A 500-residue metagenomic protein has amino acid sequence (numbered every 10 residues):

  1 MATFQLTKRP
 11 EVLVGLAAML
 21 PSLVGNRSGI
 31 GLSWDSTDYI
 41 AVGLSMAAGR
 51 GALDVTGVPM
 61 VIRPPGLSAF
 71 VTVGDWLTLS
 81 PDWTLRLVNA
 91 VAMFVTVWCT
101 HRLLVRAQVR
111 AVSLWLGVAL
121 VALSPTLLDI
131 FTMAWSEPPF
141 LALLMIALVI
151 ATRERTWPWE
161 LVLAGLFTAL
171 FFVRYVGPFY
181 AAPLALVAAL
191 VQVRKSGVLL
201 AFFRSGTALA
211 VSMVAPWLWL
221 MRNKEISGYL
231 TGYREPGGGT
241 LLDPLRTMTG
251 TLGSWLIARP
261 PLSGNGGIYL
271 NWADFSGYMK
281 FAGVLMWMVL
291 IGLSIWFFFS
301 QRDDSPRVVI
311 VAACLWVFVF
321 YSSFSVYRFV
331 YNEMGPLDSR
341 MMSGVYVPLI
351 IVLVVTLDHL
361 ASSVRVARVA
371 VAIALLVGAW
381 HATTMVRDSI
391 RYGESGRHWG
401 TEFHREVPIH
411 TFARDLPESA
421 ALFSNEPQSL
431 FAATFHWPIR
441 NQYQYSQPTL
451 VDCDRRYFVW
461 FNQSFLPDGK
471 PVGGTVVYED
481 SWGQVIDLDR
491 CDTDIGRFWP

Functional and structural regions predicted by a protein language model:
A2, L16, W98-H101, G266-F318: Hydrophobic, aromatic-rich transmembrane alpha-helices and their immediate juxtamembrane boundary segments
E11-G15, V112, L116-A119, L161 (+4 more regions): Signature aromatic-anchored transmembrane alpha helix within multi-pass, membrane-resident enzymes that catalyze glycan
G15-M19, W115-G117, V121, V162-F167 (+3 more regions): Transmembrane alpha-helix segments characteristic of polytopic inner-membrane glycan-assembly/cell-envelope
S33, T126-P139, Q428: Short acidic/glycine- and proline-prone juxtamembrane loop motifs at membrane-interface regions of multi-pass membrane
L87-Q108, A142, I146: Transmembrane-helix motifs of polytopic, lipid-linked glycan transferases
L104, A374-F431: Membrane-embedded, lumen/periplasm-facing catalytic core of multi-pass transferases that use lipid-linked donors
I130-F131, E137, L143, L170-Y175 (+2 more regions): Hydrophobic/aromatic-rich transmembrane helices and adjacent perimembrane loops
F202-L290, V319-F320, T384: Membrane-lumen/periplasm interface segments of specific transmembrane helices in polyprenyl phosphate-linked
